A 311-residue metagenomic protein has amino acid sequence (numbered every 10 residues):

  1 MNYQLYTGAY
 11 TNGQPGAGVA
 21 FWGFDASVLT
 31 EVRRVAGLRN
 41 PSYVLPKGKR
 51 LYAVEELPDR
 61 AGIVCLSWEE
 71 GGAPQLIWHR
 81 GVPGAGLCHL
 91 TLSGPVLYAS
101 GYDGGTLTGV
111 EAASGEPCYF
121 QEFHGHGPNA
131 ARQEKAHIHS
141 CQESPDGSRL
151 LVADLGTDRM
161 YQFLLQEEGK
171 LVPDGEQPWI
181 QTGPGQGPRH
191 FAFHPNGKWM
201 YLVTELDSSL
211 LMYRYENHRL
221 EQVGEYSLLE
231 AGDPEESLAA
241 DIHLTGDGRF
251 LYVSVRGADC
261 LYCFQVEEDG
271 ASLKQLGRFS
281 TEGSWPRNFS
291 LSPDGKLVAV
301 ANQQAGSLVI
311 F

Functional and structural regions predicted by a protein language model:
N2-Y3, G48-K49, G94-P95, D146-S148 (+3 more regions): Short coil/turn segments that connect the beta-strands within blades of beta-propeller domains
T7-G13, A53-L57, A99-D103, V152-L155 (+3 more regions): Conserved beta-strand positions in repeat-built beta-propeller and related beta-rich domains
P15, R39-N40, G86, H137 (+4 more regions): Beta-rich catalytic cores
G23-S27, L66-G72, V110-E116, F163-L171 (+2 more regions): Short loop/turn segments immediately following beta-strands, especially the blade-tip and inter-blade linker loops
E31-G94: Blade-loop segments of beta-propeller domains
P74-S140: Asp-box/WD-like beta-propeller blade repeats and closely related beta-sheet repeat scaffolds
C118-Q133, Q177-I180, G224-P234, G277: Surface-exposed loop and turn segments in beta-propeller and other repeat-based domains that flank or scaffold
